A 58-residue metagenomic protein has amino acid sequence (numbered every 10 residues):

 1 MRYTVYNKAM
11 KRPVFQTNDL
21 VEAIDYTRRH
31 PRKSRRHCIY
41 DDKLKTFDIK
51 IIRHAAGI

Functional and structural regions predicted by a protein language model:
M1-T4: Short structural boundary motif marking the start of a folded domain
Y6-K8, Q16-D41: A short, charged, amphipathic alpha-helix used as a generic interaction element across diverse proteins
R12, H30-I58: Short, mixed-charge low-complexity intrinsically disordered segments
